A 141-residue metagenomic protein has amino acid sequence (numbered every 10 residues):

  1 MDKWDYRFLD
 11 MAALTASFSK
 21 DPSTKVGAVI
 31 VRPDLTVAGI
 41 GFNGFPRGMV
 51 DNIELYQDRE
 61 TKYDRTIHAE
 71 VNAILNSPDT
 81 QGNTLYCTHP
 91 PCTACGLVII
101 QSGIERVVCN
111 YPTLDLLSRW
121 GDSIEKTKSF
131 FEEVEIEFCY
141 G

Functional and structural regions predicted by a protein language model:
M1-G141: Zinc-dependent deaminase catalytic domain
